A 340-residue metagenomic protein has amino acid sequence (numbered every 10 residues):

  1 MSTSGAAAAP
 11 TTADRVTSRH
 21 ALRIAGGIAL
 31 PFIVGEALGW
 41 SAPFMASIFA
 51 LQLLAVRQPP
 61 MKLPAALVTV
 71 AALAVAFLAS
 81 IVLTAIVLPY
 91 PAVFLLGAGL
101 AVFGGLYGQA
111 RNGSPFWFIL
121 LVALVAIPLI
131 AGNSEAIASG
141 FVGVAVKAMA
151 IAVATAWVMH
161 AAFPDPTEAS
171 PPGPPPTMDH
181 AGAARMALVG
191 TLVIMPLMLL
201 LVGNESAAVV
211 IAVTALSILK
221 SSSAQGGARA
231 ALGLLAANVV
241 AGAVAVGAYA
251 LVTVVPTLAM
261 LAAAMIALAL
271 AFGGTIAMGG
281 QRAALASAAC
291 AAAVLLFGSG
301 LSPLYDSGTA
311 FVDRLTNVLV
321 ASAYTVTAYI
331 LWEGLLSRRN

Functional and structural regions predicted by a protein language model:
M1-F116, I130-I266, F272-N340: Alpha-helical transmembrane segments and their membrane-interface boundaries that form or gate the permeation pathway
L121-V122, Y324: Long, low-complexity intrinsically disordered regulatory segments of eukaryotic signaling proteins
